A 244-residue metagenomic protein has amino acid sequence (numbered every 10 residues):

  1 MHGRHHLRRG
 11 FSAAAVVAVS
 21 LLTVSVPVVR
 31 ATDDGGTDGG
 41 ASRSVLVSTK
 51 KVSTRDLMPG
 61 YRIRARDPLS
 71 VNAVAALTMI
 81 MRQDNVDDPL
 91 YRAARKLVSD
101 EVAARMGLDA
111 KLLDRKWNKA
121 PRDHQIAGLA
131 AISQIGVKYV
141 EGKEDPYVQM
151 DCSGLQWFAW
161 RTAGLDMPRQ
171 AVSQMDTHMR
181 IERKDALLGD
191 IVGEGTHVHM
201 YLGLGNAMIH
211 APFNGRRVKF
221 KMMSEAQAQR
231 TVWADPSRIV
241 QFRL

Functional and structural regions predicted by a protein language model:
H2-G3, L7, F11, S20 (+4 more regions): Aromatic- and glycine-rich peptidoglycan recognition patches
G10-V17, G195: Alpha-helical transmembrane segments
S12, V29-D33, N85-A93: Ubiquitin-like/PB1-type beta-grasp interaction modules and other compact soluble beta-rich domains
D38-K119: Polar/charged, compositionally biased leader and regulatory segments
P68-D88, A94-V98, G136-M150, G193-V232: Glycine-rich catalytic cores of cysteine/serine-nucleophile enzymes that process amide/ester linkages in cell-envelope
R105-I135, E141-G154: Extracytoplasmic/periplasmic cell wall- or extracellular glycan-interacting regions that localize and scaffold envelope
S133-L188: Catalytic cysteine-centered active-site loop
